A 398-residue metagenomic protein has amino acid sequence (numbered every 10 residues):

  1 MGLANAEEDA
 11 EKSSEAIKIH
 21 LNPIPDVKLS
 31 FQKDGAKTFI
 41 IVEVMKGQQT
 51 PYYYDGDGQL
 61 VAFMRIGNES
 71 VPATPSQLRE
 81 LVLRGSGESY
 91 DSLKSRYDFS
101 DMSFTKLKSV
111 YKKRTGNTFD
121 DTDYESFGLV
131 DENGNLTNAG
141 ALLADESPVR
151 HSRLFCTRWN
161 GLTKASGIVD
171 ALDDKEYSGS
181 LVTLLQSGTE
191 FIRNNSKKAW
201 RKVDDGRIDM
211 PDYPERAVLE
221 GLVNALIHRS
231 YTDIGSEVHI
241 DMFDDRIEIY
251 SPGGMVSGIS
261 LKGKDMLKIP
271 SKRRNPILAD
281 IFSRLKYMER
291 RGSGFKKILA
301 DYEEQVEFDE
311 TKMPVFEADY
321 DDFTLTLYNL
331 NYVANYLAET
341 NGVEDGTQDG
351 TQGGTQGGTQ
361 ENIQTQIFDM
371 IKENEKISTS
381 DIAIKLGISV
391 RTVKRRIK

Functional and structural regions predicted by a protein language model:
G2-Q59: Divalent-cation
F63-S236, M242-F243, V256-S271, G294 (+1 more regions): Active-site helix-to-loop segments that bind/position phosphate- or nucleotide-bearing substrates and donors across
R150-S152, I259-L261, L267-T359: Flexible, glycine-/charge-rich segments associated with ATP-binding catalytic modules
Q360-I377: Short amphipathic alpha-helical interface segments
S380, K398: Residues within the helices of the helix-turn-helix
I384: Alpha-helical residues within the helix-turn-helix
R391, R395: Key DNA-contact positions within bacterial/archaeal DNA-binding proteins
